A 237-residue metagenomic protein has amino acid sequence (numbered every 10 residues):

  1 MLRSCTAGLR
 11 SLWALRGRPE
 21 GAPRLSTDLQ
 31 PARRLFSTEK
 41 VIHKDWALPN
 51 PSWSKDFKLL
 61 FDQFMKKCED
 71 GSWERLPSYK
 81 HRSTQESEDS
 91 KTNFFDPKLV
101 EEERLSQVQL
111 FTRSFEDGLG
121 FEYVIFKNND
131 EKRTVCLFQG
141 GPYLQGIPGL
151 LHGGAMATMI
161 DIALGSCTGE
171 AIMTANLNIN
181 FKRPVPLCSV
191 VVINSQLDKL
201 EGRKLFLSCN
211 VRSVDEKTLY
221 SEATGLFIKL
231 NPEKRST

Functional and structural regions predicted by a protein language model:
L2-E101, V185-L187, D198-T237: HotDog/MaoC-like acyl-thioester-processing domains
D70-Y143: Long amphipathic N-terminal alpha/beta scaffold segment
G120-E122, N176-F181, I193: Short structured motifs
F126-N128, Q196-L200: Short beta-strand micro-motifs enriched in acidic
F126-T134, Y143, L151-I172: Active-site helix/loop of acyl-thioester processing domains in fatty-acid/polyketide metabolism, spanning hotdog-fold
F138-G140, F181, K229: Hydrophobic residues in beta-strands and at strand termini
